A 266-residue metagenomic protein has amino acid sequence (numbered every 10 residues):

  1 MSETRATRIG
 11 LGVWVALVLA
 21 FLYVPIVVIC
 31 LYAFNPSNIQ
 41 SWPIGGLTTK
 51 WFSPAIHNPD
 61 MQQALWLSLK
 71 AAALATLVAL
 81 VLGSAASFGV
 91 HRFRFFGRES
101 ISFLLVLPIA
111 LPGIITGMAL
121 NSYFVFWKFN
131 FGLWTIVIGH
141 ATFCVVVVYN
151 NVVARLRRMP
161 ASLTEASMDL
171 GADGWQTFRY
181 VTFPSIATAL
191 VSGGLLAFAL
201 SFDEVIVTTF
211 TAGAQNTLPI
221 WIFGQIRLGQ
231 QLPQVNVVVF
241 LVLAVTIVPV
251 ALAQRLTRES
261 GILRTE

Functional and structural regions predicted by a protein language model:
M1-R8, A73-L105, M118, S122 (+2 more regions): Transmembrane-helix boundary motif in ABC transporter permease subunits
S2-W14, V153-T164, M168, G174-F183 (+1 more regions): C-terminal transmembrane helix and the adjacent membrane-cytosol boundary/short C-terminal tail of inner/organellar
E3-T7, S37, F52-D60, T208-E259: Interhelical loop and adjacent transmembrane-helix boundary motif in polytopic membrane transport permeases
V13-W14, L19-I26, G117, Y149-V152 (+2 more regions): Transmembrane alpha-helices
V24-P59, T211-G213, E266: Short membrane-interfacial helix/loop motifs at transmembrane-helix boundaries
I29-Q40, V148, A189-F223: Non-cytoplasmic
I39-I44, T49, R98, I114-F143 (+2 more regions): Membrane-interfacial helix termini and adjacent extracytoplasmic/periplasmic loops of multi-pass transporters
Q62, W66, K70-L82, A86 (+6 more regions): Hydrophobic alpha-helical transmembrane segments of multipass integral membrane proteins, especially permease/channel
